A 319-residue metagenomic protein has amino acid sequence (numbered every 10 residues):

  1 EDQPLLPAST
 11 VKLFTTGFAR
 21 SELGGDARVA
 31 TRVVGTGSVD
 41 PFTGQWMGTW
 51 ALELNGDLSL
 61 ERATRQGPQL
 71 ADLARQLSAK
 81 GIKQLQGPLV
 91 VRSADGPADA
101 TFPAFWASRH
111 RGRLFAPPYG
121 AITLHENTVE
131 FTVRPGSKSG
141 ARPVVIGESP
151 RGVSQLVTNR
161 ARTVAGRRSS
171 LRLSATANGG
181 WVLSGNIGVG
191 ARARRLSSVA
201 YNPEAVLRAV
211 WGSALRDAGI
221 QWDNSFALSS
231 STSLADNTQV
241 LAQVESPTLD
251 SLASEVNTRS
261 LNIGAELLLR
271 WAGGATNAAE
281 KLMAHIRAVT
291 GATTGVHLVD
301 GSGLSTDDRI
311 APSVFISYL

Functional and structural regions predicted by a protein language model:
L5-L6, S21-T293: Conserved serine DD-peptidase/penicillin-binding transpeptidase domain and beta-lactam-recognizing active-site
L6-A19: Active/ligand-binding-proximal structured segments within catalytic/core domains that scaffold catalytic residues
T10, I187, S305: Gly/Ser/Thr-rich beta-alpha loop segments that engage phosphate groups in nucleotides
T10, T248-L249, A311: Short, structural beta-strand-to-alpha-helix junction motif
K281, H285, G291-L319: C-terminal soluble interaction/assembly domains
